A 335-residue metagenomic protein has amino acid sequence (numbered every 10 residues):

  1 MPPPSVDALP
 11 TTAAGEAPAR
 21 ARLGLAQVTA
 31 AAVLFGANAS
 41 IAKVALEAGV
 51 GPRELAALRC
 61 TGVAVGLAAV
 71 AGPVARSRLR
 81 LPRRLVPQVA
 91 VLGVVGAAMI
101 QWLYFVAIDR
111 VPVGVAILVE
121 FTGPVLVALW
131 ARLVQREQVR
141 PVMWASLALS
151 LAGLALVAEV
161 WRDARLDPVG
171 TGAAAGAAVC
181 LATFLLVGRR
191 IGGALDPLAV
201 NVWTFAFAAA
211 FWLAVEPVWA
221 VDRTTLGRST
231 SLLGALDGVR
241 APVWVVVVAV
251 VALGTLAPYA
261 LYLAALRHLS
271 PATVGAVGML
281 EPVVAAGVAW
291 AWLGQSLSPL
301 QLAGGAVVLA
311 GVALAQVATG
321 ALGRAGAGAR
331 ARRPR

Functional and structural regions predicted by a protein language model:
M1-L58, D163-G193, F211-A214, R330-R335: Glycine-/small-residue-enriched transmembrane alpha-helix faces in small-molecule transporters and effluxers
P2-A13, C60, E159, V243-V245 (+1 more regions): C-terminal-most transmembrane helix of multi-pass membrane proteins
R22-Q27, R53-V70, V91, S146-L149 (+3 more regions): Hydrophobic alpha-helical transmembrane segments of multi-pass integral membrane proteins, especially transporters
L34-A39, A68-A116, E120, L156 (+1 more regions): Specific transmembrane alpha-helical segments of multi-pass solute transporters/efflux pumps, especially DMT/EamA
G36, S40, T61, A68 (+11 more regions): Hydrophobic/small/kink-forming positions within alpha-helical transmembrane segments of polytopic membrane proteins
A45, L55, R59, A107 (+9 more regions): Hydrophobic/aromatic residues within transmembrane alpha-helices of multi-pass small-molecule transporters
L58, A97, Q101, V115-T122 (+2 more regions): Helix-helix packing/entry segments at the starts of transmembrane helices
L67, W130, V139-V160, A178-L181 (+2 more regions): Hydrophobic transmembrane alpha-helices of multi-pass small-molecule transport proteins
